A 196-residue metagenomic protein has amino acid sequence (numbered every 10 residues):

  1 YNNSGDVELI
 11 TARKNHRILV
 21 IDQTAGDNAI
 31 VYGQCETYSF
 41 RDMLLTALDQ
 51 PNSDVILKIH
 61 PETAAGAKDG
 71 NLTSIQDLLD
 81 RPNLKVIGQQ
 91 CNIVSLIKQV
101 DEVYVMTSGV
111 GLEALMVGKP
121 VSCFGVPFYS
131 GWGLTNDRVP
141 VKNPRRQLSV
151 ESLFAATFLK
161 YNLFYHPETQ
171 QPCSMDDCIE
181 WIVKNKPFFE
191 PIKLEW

Functional and structural regions predicted by a protein language model:
Y1-N15, G133-W196: Leloir-type glycosyltransferase catalytic cores
N15-D27, I59-P61, V126: Short loop/turn segments at strand-loop or loop-helix junctions that form parts of catalytic or ligand-binding pockets
V20, G33-Q50: Histidine-anchored nucleotide/phosphate-binding helix
D27-I30, T63-A67, L112-E113, S130-G133: Short catalytic/ligand-binding loop motif for oxyanion handling, primarily in non-cytosolic enzymes, centered on
Q34-Y38, N71-I75, K119-V121, N136-P140: Short secondary-structure boundary/capping segments
L44-G88: Catalytic donor nucleotide-activated moiety binding site of glycosyltransferases and closely related
Q89-T135: A donor-sugar binding/catalytic signature common to diverse glycosyltransferases and related nucleotide-sugar
